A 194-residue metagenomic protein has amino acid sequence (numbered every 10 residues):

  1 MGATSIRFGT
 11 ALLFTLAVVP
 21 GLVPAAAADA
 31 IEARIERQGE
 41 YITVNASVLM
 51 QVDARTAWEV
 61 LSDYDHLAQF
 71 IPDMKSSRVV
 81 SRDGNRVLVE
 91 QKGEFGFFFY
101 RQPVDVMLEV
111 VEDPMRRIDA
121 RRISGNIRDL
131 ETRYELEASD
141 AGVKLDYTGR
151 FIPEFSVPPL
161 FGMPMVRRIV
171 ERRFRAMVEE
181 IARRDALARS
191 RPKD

Functional and structural regions predicted by a protein language model:
M1-S5: N-terminal secretory signal peptides that target proteins for export/translocation
G9-G21: Bacterial N-terminal signal peptides
P24-G84, A176: Hydrophobic ligand-binding cavity/cleft-lining segments
R37, L49, R78-S124, A176-D194: Glycine-rich portal/gate segments that line the openings of hydrophobic small-molecule binding cavities
T43-N45, R101-M107, R128-R133: Short, surface-exposed coil-to-beta transition loops
A57-W58, L67, V110, L145-Y147: Hydrophobic pocket/interface hotspot
L61-Y64, I71-D73, D83, Q91-F95 (+5 more regions): A mature extracytoplasmic/lumenal domain signature
R122-E171: Beta-strand/loop substructures that line and gate deep hydrophobic ligand-binding cavities in soluble
